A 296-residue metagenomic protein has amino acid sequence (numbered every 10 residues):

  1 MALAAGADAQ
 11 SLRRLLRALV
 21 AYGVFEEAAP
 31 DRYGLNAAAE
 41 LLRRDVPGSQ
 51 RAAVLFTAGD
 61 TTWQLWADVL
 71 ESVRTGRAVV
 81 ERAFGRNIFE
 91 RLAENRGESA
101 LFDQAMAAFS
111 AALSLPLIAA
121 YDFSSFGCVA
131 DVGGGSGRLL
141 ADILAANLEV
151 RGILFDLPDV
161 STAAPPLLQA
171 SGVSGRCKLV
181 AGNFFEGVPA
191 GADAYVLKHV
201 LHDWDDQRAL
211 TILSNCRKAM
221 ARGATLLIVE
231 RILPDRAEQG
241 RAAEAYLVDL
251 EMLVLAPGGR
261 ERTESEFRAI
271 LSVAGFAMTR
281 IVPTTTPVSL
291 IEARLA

Functional and structural regions predicted by a protein language model:
A2-A29, A119, F123-A296: Alpha-helical subdomain
L3-A4, A9-C128: Conserved Class I S-adenosyl-L-methionine-dependent methyltransferase catalytic core
